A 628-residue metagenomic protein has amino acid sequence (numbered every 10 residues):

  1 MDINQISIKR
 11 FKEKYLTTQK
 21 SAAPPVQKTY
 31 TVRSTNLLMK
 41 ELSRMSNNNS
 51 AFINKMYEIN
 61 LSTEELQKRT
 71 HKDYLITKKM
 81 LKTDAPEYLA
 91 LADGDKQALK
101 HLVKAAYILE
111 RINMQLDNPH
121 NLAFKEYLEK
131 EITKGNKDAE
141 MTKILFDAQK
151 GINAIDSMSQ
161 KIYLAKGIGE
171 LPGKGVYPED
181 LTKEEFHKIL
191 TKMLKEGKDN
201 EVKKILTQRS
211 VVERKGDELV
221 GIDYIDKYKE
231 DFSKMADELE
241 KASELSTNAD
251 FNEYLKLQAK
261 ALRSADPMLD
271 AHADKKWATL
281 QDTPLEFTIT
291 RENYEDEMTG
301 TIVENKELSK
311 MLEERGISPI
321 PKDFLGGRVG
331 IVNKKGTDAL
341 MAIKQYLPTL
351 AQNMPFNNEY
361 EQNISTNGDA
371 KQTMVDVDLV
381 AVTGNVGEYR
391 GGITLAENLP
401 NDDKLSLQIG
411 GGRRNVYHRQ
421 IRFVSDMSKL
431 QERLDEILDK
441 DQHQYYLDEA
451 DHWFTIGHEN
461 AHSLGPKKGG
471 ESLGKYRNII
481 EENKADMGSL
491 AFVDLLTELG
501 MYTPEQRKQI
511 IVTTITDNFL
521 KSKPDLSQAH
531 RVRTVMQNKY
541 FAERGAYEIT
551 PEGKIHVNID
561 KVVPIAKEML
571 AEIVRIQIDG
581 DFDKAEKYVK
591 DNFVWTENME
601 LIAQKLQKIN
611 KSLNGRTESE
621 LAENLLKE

Functional and structural regions predicted by a protein language model:
M1-L61: Non-Sec secretion/translocation targeting segments of pathogen effectors
N48-Q258: N-terminal helix-rich structural modules
K72-H101, V202-G469, K475-N483, A491-D494 (+3 more regions): Fold-level signature of zinc-dependent metallopeptidase catalytic domains
A106, E110-N113, D117-H120, S243-S246 (+4 more regions): A generic secondary-structure signal for well-formed alpha-helical elements
L122-A148, Q258, L280-Y294, Q509-T516 (+1 more regions): Charge-rich, acidic-biased intrinsically disordered regions
L490, D494-D591: Long, well-structured alpha-helical subdomains associated with metal-dependent extracellular/ecto-lumenal hydrolases
R575-E628: Extended, compositionally biased alpha-helical segments that mediate assembly or anchoring
